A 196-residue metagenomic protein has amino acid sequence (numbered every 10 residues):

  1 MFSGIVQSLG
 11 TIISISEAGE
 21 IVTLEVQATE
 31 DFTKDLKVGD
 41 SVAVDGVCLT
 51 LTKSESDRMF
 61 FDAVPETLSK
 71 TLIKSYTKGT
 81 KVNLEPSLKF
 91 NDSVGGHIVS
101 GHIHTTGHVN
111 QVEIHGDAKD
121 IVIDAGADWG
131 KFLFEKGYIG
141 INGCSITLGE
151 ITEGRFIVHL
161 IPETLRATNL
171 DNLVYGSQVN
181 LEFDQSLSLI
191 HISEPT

Functional and structural regions predicted by a protein language model:
M1-S193: Conserved loop->alpha-helix
